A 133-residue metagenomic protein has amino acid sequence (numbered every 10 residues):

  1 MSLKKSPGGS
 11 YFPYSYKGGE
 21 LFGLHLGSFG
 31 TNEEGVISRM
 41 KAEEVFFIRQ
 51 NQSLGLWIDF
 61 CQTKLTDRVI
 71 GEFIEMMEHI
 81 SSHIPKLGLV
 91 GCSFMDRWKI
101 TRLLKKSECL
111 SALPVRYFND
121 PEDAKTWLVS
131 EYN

Functional and structural regions predicted by a protein language model:
S2-N133: Amphipathic, Lys/Arg-enriched alpha-helical "gate/interface" segment within cytosolic domains that mediates
